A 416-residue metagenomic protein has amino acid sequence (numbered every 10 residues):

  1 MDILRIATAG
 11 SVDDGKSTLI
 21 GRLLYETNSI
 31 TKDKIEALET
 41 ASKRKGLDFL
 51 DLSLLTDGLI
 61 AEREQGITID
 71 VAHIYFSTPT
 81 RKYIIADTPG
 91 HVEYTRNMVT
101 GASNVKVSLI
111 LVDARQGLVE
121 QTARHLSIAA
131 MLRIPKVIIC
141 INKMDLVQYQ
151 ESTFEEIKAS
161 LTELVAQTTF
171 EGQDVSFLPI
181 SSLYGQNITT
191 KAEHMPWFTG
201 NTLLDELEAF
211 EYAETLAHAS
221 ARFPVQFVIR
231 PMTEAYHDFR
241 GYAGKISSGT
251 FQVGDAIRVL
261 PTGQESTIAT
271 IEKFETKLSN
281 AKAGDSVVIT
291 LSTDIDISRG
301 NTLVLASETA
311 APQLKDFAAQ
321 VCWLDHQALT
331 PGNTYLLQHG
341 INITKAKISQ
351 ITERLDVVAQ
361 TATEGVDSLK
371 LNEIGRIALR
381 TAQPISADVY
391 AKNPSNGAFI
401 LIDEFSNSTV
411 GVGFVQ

Functional and structural regions predicted by a protein language model:
M1-E93, V105: P-loop NTPase switch module centered on the Walker A-proximal segment
D2-S29, A41-R44, L111-V112, I138 (+7 more regions): Helix-rich terminal scaffold detector
R5-A9, L146-Y149, T153, E163-A166 (+1 more regions): C-terminal effector modules of nucleic-acid-centric enzymes and ribosome-associated factors
A9-S11, I60-T68, I74-S77, V99-G101 (+11 more regions): Replace "in large, NTP-powered and nucleic-acid-processing enzymes" with "in large, NTP-powered factors and other
D13, L19, L38, G66 (+13 more regions): Residue-level signature of catalytic and energy-coupling elements of molecular machines, predominantly ATP/GTP-dependent
D14, Y25-E26, H91-V92, R115-V119 (+5 more regions): Conserved nucleotide-binding/hydrolysis micro-motifs of P-loop NTPases
R81-Y83, T88-Y94, A102-L126, A130-E155: Conserved Switch II/interswitch segment of TRAFAC-class P-loop GTPases
E155, E163-R299, V304-Q327: Conserved catalytic-core segments of large NTP-driven translation/proteostasis enzymes
